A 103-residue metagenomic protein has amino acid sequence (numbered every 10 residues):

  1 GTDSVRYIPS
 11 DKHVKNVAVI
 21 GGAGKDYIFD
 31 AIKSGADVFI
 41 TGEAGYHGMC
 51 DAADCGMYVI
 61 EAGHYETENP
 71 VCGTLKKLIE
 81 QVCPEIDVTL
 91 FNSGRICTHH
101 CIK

Functional and structural regions predicted by a protein language model:
G1-K103: Active-site catalytic microenvironments in core metabolic enzymes, especially phosphate/sugar-handling
